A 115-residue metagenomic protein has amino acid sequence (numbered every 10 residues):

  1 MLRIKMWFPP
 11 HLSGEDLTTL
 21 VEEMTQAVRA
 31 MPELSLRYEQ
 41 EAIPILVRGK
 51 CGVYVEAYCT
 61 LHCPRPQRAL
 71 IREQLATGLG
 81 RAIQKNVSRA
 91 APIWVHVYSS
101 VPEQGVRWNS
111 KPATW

Functional and structural regions predicted by a protein language model:
M1-T19: N-terminal presequence-like segments and adjacent domain-start helices
M1-W7, P32-H62, V97-Y98: Short edge beta-strands and adjacent turn/loop segments
L12, L61-R65, V101: Residues that cap or initiate secondary-structure elements
E15, T19, E23, L70 (+1 more regions): Conserved active-site and cofactor/substrate-binding residues in soluble primary-metabolism enzymes
T19, E23-M31, G78, A82-N86: Generic non-transmembrane alpha-helical segments
Y38-A42, K85-E103: A short amphipathic beta-strand at an alpha->beta junction
G49-V87: Mid-chain, well-packed structural core segment of small domains
P102-W115: Short, low-complexity, polybasic intrinsically disordered segments
